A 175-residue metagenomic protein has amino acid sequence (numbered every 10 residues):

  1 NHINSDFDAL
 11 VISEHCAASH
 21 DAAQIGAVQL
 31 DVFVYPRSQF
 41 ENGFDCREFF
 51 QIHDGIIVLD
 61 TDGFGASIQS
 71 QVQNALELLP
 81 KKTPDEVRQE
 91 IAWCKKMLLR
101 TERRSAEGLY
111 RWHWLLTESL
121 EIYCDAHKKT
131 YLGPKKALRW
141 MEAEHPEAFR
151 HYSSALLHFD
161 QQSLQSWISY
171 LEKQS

Functional and structural regions predicted by a protein language model:
N1-F7, V11-A17: Active-site nucleotide-donor binding segment shared across nucleotidyl transfer reactions
V11-I12, I25, D31, G43-F44 (+8 more regions): Alpha-helix boundary/interfacial micro-motifs
H20-A106: Conserved NTP/Mg2+-binding pocket subregion across the NTase superfamily
K81-S175: Conserved nucleotidyltransferase catalytic core and NTase-mimicking acidic/glycine-rich helix/loop elements in nucleic
